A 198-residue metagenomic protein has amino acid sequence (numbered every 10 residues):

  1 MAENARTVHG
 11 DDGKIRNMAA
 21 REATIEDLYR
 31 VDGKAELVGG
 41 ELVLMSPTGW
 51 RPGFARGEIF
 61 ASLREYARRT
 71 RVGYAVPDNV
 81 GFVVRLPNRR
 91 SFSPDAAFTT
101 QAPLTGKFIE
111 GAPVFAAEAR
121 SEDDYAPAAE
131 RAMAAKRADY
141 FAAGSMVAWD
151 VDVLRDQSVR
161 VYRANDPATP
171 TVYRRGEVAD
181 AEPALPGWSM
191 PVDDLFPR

Functional and structural regions predicted by a protein language model:
M1-R198: Gly/Pro/Ser/Thr-rich low-complexity, intrinsically disordered segments predominantly at protein N-termini
